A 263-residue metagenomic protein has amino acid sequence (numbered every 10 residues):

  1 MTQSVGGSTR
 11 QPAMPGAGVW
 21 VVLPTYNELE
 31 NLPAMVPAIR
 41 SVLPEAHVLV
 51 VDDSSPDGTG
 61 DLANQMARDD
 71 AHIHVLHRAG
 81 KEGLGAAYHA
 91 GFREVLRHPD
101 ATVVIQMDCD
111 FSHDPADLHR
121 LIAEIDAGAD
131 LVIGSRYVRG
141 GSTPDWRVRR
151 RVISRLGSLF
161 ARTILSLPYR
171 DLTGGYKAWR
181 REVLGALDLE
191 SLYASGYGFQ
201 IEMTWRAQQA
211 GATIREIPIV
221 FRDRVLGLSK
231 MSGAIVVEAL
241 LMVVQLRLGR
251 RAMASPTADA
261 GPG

Functional and structural regions predicted by a protein language model:
M1-G18, S166-L167, L189-G263: Hydrophobic helical membrane-anchoring modules
L23-P37, S54: Active-site beta-to-alpha loop of glycosyltransferases that engages the nucleotide-sugar donor
E30-A34, D57-M66, H72: Acidic helix N-cap motif at the loop->helix transition within catalytic regions of sugar-transfer enzymes
P37-A46: Short, acidic, metal-binding catalytic loop of nucleotide-sugar glycosyltransferases
E45-S55, L76-H77: Short beta-strand/loop segment that forms part of the nucleotide-sugar
D52-L62, G80, F111: A conserved acidic beta->alpha catalytic loop
H74-R97, V103, P115-Y197, R224-A239: Acceptor/aglycone-binding surface of glycosyltransferases and processive sugar-polymer synthases
